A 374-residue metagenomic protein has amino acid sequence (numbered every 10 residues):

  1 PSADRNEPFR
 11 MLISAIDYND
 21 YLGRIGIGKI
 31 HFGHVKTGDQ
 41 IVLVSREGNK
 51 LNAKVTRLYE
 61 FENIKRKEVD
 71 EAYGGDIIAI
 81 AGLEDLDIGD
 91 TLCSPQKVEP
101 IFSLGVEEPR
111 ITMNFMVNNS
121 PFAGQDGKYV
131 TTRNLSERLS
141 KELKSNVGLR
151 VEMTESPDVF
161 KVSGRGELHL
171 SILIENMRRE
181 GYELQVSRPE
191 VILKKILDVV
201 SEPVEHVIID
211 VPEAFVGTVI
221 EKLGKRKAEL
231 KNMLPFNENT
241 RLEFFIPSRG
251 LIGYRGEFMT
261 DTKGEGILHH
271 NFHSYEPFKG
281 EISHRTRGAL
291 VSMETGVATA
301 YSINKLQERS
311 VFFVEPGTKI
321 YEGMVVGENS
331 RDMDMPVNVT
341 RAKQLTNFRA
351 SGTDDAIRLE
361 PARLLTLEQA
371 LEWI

Functional and structural regions predicted by a protein language model:
P1-I374: Structural and coupling elements of P-loop NTPases
